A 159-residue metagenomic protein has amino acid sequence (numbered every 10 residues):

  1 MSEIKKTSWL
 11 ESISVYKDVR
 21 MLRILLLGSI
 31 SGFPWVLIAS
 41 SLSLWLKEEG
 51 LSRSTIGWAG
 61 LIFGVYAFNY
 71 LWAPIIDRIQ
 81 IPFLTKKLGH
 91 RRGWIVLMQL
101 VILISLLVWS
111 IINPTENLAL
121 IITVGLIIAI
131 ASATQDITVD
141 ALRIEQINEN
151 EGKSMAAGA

Functional and structural regions predicted by a protein language model:
K6-Y66: Helix-loop boundary and gating motifs at the non-cytosolic
S29-F33, F68, I104, I111 (+2 more regions): Hydrophobic/aromatic residues within the transmembrane alpha-helices of Major Facilitator Superfamily
S43, K47, I76, R143-N148: Helix-terminus/helix-capping segments at the ends of transmembrane helices and short amphipathic helices
I56-P82, I102: Central cavity-lining transmembrane alpha-helices of secondary-active solute carriers, predominantly the Major
W58-I62, V124, M155-A159: Hydrophobic positions within alpha-helical transmembrane segments of Major Facilitator Superfamily-type secondary
I81-P82, G93-E116: C-terminal ends and interior cores of transmembrane alpha-helices in multi-pass membrane transporters/permeases
N117-G125: Short hydrophobic/alpha-helical segments at membrane-entry points of transmembrane helices in Major Facilitator
I127-A159: Cytoplasmic helix-loop-helix junction between adjacent transmembrane helices in 12-TM secondary transporters
